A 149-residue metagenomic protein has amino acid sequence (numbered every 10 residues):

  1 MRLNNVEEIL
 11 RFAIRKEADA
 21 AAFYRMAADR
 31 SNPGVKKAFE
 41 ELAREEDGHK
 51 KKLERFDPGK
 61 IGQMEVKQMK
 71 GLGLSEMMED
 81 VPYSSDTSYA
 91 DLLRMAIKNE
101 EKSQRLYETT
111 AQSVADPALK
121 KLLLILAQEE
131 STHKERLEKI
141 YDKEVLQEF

Functional and structural regions predicted by a protein language model:
M1-F149: Non-heme di-metal
